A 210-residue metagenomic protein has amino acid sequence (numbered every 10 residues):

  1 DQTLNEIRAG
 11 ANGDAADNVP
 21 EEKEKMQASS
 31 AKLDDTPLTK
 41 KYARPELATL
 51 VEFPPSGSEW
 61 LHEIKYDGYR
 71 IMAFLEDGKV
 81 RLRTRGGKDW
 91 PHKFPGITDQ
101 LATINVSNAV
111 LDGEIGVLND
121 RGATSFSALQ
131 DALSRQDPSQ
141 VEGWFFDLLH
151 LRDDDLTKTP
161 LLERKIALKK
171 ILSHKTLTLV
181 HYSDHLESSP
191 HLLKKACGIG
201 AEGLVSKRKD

Functional and structural regions predicted by a protein language model:
D1-D210: Catalytic cores of nucleic-acid ligases and guanylyltransferases
